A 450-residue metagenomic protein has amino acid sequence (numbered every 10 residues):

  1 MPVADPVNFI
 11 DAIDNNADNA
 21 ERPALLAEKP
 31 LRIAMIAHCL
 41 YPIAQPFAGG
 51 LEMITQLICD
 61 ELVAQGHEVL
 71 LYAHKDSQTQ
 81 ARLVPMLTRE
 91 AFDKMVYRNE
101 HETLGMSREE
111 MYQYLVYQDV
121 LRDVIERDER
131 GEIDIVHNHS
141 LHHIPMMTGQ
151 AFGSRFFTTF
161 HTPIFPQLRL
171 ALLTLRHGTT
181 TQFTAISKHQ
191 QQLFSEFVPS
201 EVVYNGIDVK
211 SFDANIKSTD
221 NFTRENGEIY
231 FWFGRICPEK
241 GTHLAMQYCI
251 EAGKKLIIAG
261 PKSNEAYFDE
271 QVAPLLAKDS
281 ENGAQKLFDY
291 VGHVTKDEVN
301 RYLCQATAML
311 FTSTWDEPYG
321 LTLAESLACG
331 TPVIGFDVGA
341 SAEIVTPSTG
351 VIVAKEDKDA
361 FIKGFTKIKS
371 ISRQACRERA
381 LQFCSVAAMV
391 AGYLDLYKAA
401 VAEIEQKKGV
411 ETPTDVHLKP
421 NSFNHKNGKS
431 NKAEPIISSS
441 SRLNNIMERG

Functional and structural regions predicted by a protein language model:
P2-G450: Catalytic cores of nucleotide-sugar-dependent glycosyltransferases that transfer UDP/GDP/TDP-activated
